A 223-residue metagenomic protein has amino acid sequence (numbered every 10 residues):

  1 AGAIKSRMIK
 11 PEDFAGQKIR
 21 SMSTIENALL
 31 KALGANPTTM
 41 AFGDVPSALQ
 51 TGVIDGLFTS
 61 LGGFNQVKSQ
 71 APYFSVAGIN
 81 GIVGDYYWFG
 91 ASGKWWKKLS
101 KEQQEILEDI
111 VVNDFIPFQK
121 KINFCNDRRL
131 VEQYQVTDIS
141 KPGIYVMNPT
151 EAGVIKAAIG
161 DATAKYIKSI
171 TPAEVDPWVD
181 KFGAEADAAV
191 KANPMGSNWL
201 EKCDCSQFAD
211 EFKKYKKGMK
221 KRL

Functional and structural regions predicted by a protein language model:
A1-L223: N-terminal secretory/targeting leader peptides
